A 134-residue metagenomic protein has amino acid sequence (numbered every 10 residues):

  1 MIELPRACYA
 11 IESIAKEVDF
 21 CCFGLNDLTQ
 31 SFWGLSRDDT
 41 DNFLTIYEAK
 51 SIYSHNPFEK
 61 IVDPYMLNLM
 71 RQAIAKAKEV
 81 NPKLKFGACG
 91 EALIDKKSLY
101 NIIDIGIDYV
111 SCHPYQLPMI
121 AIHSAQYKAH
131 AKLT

Functional and structural regions predicted by a protein language model:
M1-T134: Conserved alpha/beta-domain cores
